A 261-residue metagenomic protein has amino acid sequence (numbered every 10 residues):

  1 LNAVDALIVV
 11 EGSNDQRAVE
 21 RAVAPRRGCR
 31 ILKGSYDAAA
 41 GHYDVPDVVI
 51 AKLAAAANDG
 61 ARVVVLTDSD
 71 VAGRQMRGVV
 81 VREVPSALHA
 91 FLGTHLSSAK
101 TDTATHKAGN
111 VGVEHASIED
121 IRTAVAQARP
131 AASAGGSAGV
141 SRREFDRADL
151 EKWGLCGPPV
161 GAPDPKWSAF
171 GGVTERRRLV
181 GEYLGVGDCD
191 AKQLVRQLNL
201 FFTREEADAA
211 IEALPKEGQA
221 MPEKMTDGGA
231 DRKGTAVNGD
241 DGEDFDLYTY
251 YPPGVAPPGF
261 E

Functional and structural regions predicted by a protein language model:
A3-G60: Acidic, glycine-rich catalytic loops of TOPRIM or P-loop NTPase phosphate-binding modules used across DNA replication
N14-D15, D70-A72, L96-S97: Conserved nucleotide-binding/hydrolysis micro-motifs of P-loop NTPases
A18-A22, G73-V79: A short acidic (Asp/Glu
D37-H42, L66-M76: Acidic, metal-coordinating catalytic cores used for nucleic-acid/nucleotide bond scission and strand-transfer chemistry
V81-A131: Long, charge-dense
T123, P130, G135-E261: C-terminal, charge/polar-rich interaction regions
